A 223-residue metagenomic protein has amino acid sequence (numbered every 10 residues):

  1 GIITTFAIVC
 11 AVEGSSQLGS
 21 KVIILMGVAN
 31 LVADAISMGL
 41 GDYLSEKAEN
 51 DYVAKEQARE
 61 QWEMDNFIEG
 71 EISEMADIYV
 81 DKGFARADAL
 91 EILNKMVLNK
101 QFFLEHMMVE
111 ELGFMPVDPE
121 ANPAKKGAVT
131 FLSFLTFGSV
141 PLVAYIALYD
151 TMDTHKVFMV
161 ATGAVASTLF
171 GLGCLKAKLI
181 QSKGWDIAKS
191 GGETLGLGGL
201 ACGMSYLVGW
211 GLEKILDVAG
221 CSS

Functional and structural regions predicted by a protein language model:
G1-I8, P116-A144: Transmembrane alpha-helical segments and their cytosolic interface motifs in multi-pass membrane proteins
G1-S45: Internal alpha-helical transmembrane segments
C10-L25, Y145-K156, G211-S223: Helix-coil boundary and interhelical linker segments in multi-pass alpha-helical membrane proteins
V22-N30, D34, M38, E110 (+5 more regions): Alpha-helical transmembrane segments of multi-pass membrane proteins, especially transporters and channels
L44-A58, L175-G191, L212-E213, C221: Juxtamembrane helix-loop transition segments at the membrane interface in multi-pass membrane proteins
E46-F131: Cytosol/matrix-facing amphipathic helices and coiled-coil assembly/linker segments of eukaryotic membrane proteins
V140-P141, A166-G184: Transmembrane alpha-helical segments of integral membrane proteins
L200-K214: Hydrophobic alpha-helical transmembrane segments in multi-pass integral membrane proteins
